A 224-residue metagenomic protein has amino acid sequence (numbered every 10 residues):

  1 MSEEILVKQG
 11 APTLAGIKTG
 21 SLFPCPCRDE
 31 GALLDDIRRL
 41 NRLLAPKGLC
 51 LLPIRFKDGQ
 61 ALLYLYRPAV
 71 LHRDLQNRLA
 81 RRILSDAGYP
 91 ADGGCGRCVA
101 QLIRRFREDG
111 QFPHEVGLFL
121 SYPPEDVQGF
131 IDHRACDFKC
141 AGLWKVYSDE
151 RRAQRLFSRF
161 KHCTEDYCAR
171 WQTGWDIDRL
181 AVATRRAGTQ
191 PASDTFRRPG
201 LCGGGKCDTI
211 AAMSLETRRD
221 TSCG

Functional and structural regions predicted by a protein language model:
S2-L51, K57: A structured, charge-rich N-terminal accessory region that forms the first stable segment of a protein and links
I37, L143-G188, S222: Long, compositionally biased
I37-G94: A glycine-rich, hydrophobic loop/mini-helix early in the fold
G88-H114: Internal catalytic-core helix/loop-beta-alpha segment that presents or stabilizes conserved functional determinants
F112-K139: Hydrophobic/aromatic-rich, well-ordered segments within soluble, folded domains that form packed cores
G188, G200-G205, G224: Residue-identity detector for glycine
D208-T209: Short, positively charged and aromatic/hydrophobic N-terminal segments
